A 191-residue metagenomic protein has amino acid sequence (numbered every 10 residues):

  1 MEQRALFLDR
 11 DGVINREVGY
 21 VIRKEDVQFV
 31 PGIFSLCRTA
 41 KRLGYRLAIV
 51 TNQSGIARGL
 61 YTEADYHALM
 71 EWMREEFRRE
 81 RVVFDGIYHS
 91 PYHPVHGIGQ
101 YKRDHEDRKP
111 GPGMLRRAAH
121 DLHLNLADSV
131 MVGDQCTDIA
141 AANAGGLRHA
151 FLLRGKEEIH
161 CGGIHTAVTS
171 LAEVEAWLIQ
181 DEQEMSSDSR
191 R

Functional and structural regions predicted by a protein language model:
M1-A48, R79: Active-site neighborhood of HAD-like aspartate-dependent phosphohydrolases
E2-R4, A64, E71-G86, P94-M131 (+1 more regions): Asp-based, Mg2+/Mn2+-dependent phosphohydrolase catalytic module
L8-R10, T51, V132-D134: Active-site flanking residues adjacent to catalytic metal/cofactor-binding acidic residues
R10-G12, P91-H93, R154: Short, small-residue-rich loop/turn micro-motifs
I14-V30, I56-D65, R79-V82, Y92 (+1 more regions): Metal-dependent phosphoesterase signature
G32-S35, T39, A68, W72 (+1 more regions): Alpha-helical scaffolding segments of alpha/beta enzyme cores, especially the outer helices of TIM-barrel or partial
R46-F77: Charged, well-structured alpha/beta interaction segments
R46-N52, D85-S90, F151-L152: Short beta-strand segments at enzyme active-site cores
